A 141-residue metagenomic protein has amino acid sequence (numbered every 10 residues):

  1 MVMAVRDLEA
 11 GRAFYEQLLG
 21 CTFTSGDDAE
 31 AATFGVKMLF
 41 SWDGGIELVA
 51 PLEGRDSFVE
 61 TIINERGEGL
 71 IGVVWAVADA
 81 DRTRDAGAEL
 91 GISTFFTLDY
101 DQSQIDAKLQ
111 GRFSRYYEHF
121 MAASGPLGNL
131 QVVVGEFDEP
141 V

Functional and structural regions predicted by a protein language model:
M1-G11, L19-C21: The feature marks the first
M1-R6, M38-G44, V59-G87, H119-A122: Vicinal oxygen chelate
G11-E16, G87: Conserved active-site tyrosine of GNAT-family acetyltransferases
E16-F23, L90-T94: Conserved acetyl-CoA-binding loop of GNAT-fold acetyltransferases
C21-W42, L109: N-terminal strand-loop-strand beta-hairpin
G26, R55-E60, S103-I105: A short, acidic/glycine-rich surface segment
F40, R84-V141: Vicinal oxygen chelate
G45-D56, L130-F137: Amphipathic N-proximal alpha-helical interface segments
